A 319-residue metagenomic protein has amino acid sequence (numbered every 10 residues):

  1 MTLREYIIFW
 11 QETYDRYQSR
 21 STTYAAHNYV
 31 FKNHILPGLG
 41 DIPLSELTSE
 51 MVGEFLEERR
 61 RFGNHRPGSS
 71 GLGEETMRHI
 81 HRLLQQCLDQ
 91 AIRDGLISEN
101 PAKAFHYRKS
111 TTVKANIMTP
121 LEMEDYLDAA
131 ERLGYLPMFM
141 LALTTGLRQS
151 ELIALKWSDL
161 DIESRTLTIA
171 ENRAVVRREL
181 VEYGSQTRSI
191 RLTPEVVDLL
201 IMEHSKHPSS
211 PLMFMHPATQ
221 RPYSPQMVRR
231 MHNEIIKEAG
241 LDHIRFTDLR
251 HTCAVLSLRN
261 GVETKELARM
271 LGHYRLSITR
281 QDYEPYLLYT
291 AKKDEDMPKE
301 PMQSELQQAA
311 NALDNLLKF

Functional and structural regions predicted by a protein language model:
L3-R4, Q11-L96, T112, R221-M227 (+1 more regions): N-terminal core-binding DNA-recognition domain of tyrosine site-specific recombinases/integrases
I8, E46-S49, E57, R61 (+8 more regions): Phosphate-coordinating loops and pocket residues in cytosolic domains that bind phosphorylated ligands
S70-E74, R78-I80, R93, I97-E99 (+5 more regions): Basic, Lys/Arg- and aromatic-enriched nucleic-acid-binding interface segment
R93, M140, T144-E151, M227 (+3 more regions): C-terminal catalytic core of tyrosine-transesterase DNA break-rejoin enzymes
A104-Y107, N116, L121, A154-M202: Conserved tyrosine-mediated DNA breakage-rejoining catalytic core shared by Y-recombinases
D159-T166, V262-D282: Short, polar N-cap/turn motifs at the start of nucleic acid-interacting alpha helices
R173, L271-Q308: Catalytic-site neighborhood detector that most strongly recognizes the C-terminal catalytic loop/helix of tyrosine
T193-L241: Active-site/catalytic core of tyrosine-dependent DNA strand-transfer enzymes
